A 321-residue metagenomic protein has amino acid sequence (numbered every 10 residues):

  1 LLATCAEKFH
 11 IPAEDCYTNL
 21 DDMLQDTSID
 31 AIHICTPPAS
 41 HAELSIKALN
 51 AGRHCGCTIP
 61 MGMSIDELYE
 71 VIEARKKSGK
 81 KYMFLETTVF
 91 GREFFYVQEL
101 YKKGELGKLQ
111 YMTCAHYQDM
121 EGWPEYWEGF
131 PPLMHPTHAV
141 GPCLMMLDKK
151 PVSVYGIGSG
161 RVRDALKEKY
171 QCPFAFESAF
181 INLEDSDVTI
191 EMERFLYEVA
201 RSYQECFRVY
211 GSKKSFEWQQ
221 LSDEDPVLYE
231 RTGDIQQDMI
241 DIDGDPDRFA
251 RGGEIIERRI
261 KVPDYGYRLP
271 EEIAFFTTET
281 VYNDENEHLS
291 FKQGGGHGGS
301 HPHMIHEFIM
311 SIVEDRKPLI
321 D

Functional and structural regions predicted by a protein language model:
L1-H10, C143: N-terminal Rossmann-like dinucleotide-binding module
L2, L44, E70-V71, V97 (+1 more regions): Aromatic/hydrophobic pocket-lining residues that form π-stacking "cages" and hydrophobic walls in ligand
F9-A74: Beta-loop-alpha module in the N-terminal Rossmann-like domain of NAD(P)-dependent dehydrogenases, especially those
A13-E14, A51-R53, K77-K81, D185-T189: A short helix->loop->beta-strand "cap" motif at the edges of active sites that frequently abuts
A39, G56, G62-E125, G129: A contiguous active-site-proximal alpha/beta segment in oxidoreductase catalytic domains
G122-Q204, R208, S222: Rossmann-like dinucleotide-binding domain that binds NAD(P)(H)
N182-D185, R208, K213-I320: C-terminal glycine/acidic-rich active-site capping loop/insertion
